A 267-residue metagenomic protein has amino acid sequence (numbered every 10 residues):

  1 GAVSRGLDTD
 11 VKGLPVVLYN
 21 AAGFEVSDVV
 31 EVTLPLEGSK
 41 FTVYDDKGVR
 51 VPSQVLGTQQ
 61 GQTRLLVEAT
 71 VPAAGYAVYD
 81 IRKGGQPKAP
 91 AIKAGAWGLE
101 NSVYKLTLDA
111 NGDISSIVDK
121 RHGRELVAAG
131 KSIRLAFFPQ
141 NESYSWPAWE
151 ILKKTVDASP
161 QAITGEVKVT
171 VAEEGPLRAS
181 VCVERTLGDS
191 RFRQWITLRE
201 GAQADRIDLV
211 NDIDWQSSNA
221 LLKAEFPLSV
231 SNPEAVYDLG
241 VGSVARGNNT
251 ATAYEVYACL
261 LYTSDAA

Functional and structural regions predicted by a protein language model:
G1-I213, S218, A224-E225, N248: Catalytic and substrate-binding regions of extracellular carbohydrate-active enzymes, especially polysaccharide lyases
L209-I213, N219-Y254: Extended, well-ordered alpha-helical scaffold/bundle regions in very large, multi-domain proteins
Y257-C259: Glycine-rich (often Gly-Gly/Gly-Pro-rich) flexible segments and glycine-rich loop motifs, frequently accented by
Y262-A267: Conserved small/polar residues in nucleotide/adenosyl-binding loops
